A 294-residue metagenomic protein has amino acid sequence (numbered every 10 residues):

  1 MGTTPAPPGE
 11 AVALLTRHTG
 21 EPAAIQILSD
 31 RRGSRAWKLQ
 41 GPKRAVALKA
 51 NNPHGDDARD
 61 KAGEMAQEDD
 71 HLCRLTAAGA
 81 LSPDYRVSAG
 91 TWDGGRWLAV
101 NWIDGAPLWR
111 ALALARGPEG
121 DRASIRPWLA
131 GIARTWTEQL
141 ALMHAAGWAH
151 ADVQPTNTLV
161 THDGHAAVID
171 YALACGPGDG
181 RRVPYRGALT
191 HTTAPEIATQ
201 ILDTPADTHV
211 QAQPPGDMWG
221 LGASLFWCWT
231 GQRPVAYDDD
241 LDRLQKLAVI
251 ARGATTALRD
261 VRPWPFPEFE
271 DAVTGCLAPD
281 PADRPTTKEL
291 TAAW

Functional and structural regions predicted by a protein language model:
T4-E10, L14-G41: ATP-binding glycine-rich phosphate-binding loop
G33-A66, C73: ATP-binding glycine-rich loop module of kinase domains
D84-R96: Short beta-strand micro-motifs within the conserved protein kinase catalytic domain, predominantly in the N-lobe
D93-P107: Conserved short submotifs of the Hanks-type protein kinase catalytic core that shape the nucleotide-binding pocket
M143-V160: Catalytic-loop of the protein kinase fold
W264-L277: Conserved C-terminal C-lobe helix
